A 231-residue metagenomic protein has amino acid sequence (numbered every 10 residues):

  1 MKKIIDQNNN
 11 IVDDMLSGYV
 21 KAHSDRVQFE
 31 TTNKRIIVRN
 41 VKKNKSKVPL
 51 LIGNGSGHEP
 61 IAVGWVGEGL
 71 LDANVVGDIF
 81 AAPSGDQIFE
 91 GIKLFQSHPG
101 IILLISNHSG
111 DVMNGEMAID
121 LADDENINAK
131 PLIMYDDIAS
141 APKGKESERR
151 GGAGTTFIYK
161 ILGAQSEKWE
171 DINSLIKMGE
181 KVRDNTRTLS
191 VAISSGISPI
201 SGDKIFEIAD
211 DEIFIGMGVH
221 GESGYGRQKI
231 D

Functional and structural regions predicted by a protein language model:
M1-L50, E207-D210: N-terminal amphipathic/basic leader segments beginning at the initiator methionine
N44-G53, A62-V75, A139-P142, E212-K229: Gly-rich Lys/Arg/Thr-decorated short loops/hinges at beta-loop-alpha junctions or inter-strand turns that position
V48-G55, L71-N74, G100-S109, E116-I119 (+2 more regions): Short glycine-rich or small-residue beta-strand-to-loop segments that form or flank ligand, phosphate, metal/Fe-S
H58, G67-H98, D231: Glycine-rich oxoanion-binding loops at beta->alpha junctions
E59-I61, G85-F89, G110-E116, S140-P142: Short glycine/serine/threonine-rich phosphate/pyrophosphate-binding segments that cradle anionic phosphate groups
W65-A73, A118-N128, R149: A glycine- and small-aliphatic-rich helix-loop capping segment at beta-alpha/alpha-beta transitions that lines
N74-I79, D123-K145: Short, acidic/small-residue loops that bind anionic groups at enzyme active sites
S140-R150, Y159-E222: Internal, active-site/partner-interface "lid" segment
